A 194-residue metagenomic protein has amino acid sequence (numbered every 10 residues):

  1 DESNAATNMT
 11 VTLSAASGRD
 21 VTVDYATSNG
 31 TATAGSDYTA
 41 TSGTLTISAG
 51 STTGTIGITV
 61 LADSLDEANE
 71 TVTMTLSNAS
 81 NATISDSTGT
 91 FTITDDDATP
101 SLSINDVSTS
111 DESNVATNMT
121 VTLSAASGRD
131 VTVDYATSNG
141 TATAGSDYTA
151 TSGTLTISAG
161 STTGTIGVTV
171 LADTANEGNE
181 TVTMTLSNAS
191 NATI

Functional and structural regions predicted by a protein language model:
D1-I194: Short boundary segments that mark the start of a structured unit
